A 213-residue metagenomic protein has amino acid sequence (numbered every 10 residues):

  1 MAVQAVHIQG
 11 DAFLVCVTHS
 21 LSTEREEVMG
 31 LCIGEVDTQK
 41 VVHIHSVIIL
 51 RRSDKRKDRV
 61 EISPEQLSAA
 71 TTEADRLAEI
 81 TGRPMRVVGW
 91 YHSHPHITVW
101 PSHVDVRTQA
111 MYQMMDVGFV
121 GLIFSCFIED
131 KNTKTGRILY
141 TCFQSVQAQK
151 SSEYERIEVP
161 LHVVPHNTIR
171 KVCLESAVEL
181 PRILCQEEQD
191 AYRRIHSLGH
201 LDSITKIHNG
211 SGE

Functional and structural regions predicted by a protein language model:
M1-G89, S93-E213: MPN/JAMM (Mov34/JAB) isopeptidase/deubiquitinase module and associated MPN-bearing subunits/adaptors in ubiquitin
